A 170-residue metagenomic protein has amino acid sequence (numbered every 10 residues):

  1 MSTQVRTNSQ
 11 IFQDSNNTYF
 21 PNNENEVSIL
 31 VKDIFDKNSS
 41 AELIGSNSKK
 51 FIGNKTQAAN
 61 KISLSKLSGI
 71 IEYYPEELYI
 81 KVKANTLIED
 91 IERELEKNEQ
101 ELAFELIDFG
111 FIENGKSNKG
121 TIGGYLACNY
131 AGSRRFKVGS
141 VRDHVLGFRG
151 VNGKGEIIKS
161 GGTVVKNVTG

Functional and structural regions predicted by a protein language model:
M1-N17, K83, I88, K137-L146: Active-site-proximal helix-loop elements at catalytic-domain edges
M1-S2, Q57-S63, G115-S117: Short, functional N-terminal and low-complexity linear motifs
S2-V5, S40, I157: Short, mixed charged/polar active-site loops that provide acid/base catalysis or chelate metal/phosphate cofactors
Q4-N8, S65-G69, I122-G124: Short amphipathic alpha-helical segments, especially helix-boundary/capping motifs
R6, K55, K61, K81 (+6 more regions): Arginine residue identity/basic-tract feature
D14-I107: Glycine-rich N-terminal segment of FAD-binding domains in flavoprotein oxidoreductases, spanning the beta-loop-helix
F104-E105, F109, N114-G170: FAD-binding subdomain of flavoenzyme oxidoreductases
